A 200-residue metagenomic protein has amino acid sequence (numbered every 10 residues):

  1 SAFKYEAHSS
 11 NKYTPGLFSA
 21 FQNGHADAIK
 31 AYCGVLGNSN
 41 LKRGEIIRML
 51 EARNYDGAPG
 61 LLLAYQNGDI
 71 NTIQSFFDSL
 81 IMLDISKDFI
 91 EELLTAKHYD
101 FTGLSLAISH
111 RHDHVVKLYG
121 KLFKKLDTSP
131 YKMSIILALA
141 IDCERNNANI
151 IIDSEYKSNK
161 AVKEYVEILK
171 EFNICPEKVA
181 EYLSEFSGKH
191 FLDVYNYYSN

Functional and structural regions predicted by a protein language model:
S1-E6, A31-M49, F77-E92, L118-L126 (+1 more regions): Ankyrin repeat domain, specifically the short helix-to-loop turn at the C-terminus of the second helix of each repeat
S9-S10, R53, A96-K97, S129: Ankyrin-repeat boundary/linker signal
D27-A28, T72, H114-L118, N147 (+1 more regions): Conserved ankyrin/ankyrin-like repeat signature
A140-D142, I151-I168, F172-N200: Ankyrin-repeat-protein effector appendages
